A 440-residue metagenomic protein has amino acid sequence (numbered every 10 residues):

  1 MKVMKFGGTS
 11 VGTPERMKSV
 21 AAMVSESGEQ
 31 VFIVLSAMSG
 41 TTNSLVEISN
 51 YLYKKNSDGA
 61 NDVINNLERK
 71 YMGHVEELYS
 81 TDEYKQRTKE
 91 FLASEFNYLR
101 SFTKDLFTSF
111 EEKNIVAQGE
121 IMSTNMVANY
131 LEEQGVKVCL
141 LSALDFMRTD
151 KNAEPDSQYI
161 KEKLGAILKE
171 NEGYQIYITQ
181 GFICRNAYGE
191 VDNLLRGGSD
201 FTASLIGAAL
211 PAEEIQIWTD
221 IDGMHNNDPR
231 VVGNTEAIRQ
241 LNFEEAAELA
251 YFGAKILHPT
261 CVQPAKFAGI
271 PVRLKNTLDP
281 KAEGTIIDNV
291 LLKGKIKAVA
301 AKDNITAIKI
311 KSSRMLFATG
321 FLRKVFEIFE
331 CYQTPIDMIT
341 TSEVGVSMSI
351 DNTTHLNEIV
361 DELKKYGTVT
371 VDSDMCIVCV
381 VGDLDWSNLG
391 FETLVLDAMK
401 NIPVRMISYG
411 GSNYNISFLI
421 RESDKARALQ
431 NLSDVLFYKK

Functional and structural regions predicted by a protein language model:
M1-K2, Q30-I33, M72, N114 (+16 more regions): Structural motif
M1-L257, V262, R421: Nucleotide/pyrophosphate-binding catalytic subdomain
V11, T41-T42, R148, R185-A187 (+6 more regions): Flexible loop/turn segments at secondary-structure boundaries
A37-S39, I221-G223, V272, N276-K281 (+3 more regions): Glycine-rich beta-alpha junction loops
N242-D288, L292-K311: A conserved active-site cap/scaffold subdomain adjacent to cofactor or substrate pockets
E283-K440: A conserved regulatory-domain signal marking ACT and ACT-like small-molecule sensing domains and adjacent regulatory
